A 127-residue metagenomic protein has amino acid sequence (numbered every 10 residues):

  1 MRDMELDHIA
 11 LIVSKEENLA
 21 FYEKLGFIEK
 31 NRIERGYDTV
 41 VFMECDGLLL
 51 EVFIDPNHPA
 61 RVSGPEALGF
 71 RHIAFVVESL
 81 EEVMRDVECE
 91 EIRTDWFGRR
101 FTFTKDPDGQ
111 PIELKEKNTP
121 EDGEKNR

Functional and structural regions predicted by a protein language model:
M1-L19, I73, D122-R127: N-terminal beta-strand motif that seeds the catalytic metal site of vicinal oxygen chelate
M1-R2, M84-R127: Vicinal oxygen chelate
R2-E5, P65-F70, W96: Short glycine-enriched loop/turn motifs at secondary-structure junctions
H8-A10, F42, H72-A74, T102-F103 (+1 more regions): Short, conserved structural micro-motifs that define repeat-unit consensus positions and nucleotide-binding loops
L11-L50: Core segments of cupin and vicinal oxygen chelate
D38, N57-S63, D122-G123: A short, acidic/glycine-rich surface segment
P65-E90: Mid-chain, well-packed structural core segment of small domains
